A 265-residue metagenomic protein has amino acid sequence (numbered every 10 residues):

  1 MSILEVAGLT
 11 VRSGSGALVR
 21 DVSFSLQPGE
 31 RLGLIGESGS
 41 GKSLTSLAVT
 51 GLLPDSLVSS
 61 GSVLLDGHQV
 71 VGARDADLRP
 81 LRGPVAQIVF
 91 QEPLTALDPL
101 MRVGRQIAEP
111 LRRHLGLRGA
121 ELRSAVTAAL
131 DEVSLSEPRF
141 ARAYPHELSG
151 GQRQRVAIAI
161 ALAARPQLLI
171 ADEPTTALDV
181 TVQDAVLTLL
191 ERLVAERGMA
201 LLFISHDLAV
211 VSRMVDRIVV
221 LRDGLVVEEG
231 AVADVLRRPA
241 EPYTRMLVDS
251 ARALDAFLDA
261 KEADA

Functional and structural regions predicted by a protein language model:
L53-P54, V70-Q87, R105, R113 (+2 more regions): ABC ATPase NBD coupling module
V58-Q69: Conserved ABC transporter NBD signature motif
Y144-L148, Q152: Conserved ABC ATPase signature
A163-Q167: A short, proline-enriched helix->beta-strand linker immediately N-terminal to the Walker B motif in ABC-type P-loop
V211-R213: A short, surface-exposed alpha-helical micro-motif characterized by mixed small hydrophobic and charged/polar residues
E229-G230: ABC ATPase "signature
